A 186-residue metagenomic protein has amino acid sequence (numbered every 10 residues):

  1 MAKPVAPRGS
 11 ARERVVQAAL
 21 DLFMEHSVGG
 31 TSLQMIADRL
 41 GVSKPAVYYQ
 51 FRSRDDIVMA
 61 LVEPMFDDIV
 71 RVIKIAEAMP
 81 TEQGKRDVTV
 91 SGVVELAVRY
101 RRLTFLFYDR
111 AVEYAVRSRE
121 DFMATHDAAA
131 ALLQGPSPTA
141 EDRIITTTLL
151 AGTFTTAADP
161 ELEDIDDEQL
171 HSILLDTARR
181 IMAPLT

Functional and structural regions predicted by a protein language model:
M1-K3, T186: Short, intrinsically disordered or compositionally biased N-terminal tails of bacterial proteins
R14, A18, L22-D56, A60: Helix-turn-helix
A18-E25, D68-A76, G152-T156: Solvent-exposed, amphipathic alpha-helical segments
L22, L96, I181: Short alpha-helical functional segments enriched in proximate histidine and acidic residues
A60, R71-R102: Hydrophobic alpha-helical connector segments
F66, V70-K74, V94, A130 (+1 more regions): Structural signal for well-ordered, non-membrane alpha-helices
T104-D109, A115-T186: Hydrophobic/aromatic-rich alpha-helical bundle segments in the mid-to-C-terminal region
